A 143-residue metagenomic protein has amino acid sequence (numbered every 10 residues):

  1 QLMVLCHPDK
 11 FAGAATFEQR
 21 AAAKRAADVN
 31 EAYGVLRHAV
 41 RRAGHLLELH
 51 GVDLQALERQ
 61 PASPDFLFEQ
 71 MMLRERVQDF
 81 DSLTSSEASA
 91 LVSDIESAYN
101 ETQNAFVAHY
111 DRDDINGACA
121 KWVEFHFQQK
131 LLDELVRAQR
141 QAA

Functional and structural regions predicted by a protein language model:
Q1-A143: C-terminal accessory/regulatory regions appended to core domains
